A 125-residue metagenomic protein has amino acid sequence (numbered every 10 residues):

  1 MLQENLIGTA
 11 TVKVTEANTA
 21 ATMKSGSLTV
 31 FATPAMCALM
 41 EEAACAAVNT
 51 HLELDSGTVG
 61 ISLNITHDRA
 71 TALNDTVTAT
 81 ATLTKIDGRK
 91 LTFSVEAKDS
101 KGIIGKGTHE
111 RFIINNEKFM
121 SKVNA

Functional and structural regions predicted by a protein language model:
M1-A32: Catalytic strand-loop segment that frames the active site of acyl-thioester-processing enzymes
L2-T9, I86-F93, S100-N124: C-terminal binding/interaction regions
G8-V12, L63-H67, A81, V95 (+1 more regions): A structural signal for short, well-ordered beta-strand segments
V14-E16, R69, I113-N115: Non-catalytic surface loops within mature trypsin-like serine protease
S27, F31-A35, T92, I114: Residues at secondary-structure transition points
C45-T78: Hydrophobic beta-strand-centered segment that forms part of the acyl-chain substrate-binding groove
I65-S100: Hydrophobic beta-sheet segments that form the core/acyl-binding groove of ACP/CoA-dependent acyl-chain-processing
